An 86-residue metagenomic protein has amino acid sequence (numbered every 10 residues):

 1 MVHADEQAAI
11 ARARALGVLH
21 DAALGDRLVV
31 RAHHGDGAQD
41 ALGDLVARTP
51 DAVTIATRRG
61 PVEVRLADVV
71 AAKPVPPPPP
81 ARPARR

Functional and structural regions predicted by a protein language model:
M1-R86: Conserved RNA-binding domains used in RNP assembly and mRNA/RNA metabolism
